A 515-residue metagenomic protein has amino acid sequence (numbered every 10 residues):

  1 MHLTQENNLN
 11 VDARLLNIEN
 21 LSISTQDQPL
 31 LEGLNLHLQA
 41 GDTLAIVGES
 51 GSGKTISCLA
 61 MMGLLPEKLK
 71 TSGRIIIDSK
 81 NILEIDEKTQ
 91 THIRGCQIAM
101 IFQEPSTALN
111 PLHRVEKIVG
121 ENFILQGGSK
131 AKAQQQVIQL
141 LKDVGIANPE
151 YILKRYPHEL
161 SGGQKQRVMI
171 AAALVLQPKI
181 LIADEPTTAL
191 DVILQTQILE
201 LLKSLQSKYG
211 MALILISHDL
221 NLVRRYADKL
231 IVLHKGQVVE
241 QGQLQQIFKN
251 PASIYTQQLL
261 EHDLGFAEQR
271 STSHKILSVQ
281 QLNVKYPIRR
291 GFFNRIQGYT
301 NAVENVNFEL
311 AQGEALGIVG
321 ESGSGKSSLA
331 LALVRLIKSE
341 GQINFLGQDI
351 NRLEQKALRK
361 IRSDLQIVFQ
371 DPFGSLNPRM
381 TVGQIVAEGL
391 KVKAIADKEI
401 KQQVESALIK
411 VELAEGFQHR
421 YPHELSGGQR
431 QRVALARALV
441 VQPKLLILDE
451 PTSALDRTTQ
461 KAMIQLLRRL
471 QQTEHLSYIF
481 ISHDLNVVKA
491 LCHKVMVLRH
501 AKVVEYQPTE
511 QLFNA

Functional and structural regions predicted by a protein language model:
K70-N81, G341-D349: Conserved ABC transporter NBD signature motif
K132-Y151, K398-G416: Conserved ABC ATPase "signature" region
R155-L160, Q164, Y421-L425, Q429: Conserved ABC ATPase signature
V175-K179, V440-K444: A short, proline-enriched helix->beta-strand linker immediately N-terminal to the Walker B motif in ABC-type P-loop
V223-R225, V488-A490: A short, surface-exposed alpha-helical micro-motif characterized by mixed small hydrophobic and charged/polar residues
V238-G242, N250, Y506-Q507: ABC ATPase "signature
